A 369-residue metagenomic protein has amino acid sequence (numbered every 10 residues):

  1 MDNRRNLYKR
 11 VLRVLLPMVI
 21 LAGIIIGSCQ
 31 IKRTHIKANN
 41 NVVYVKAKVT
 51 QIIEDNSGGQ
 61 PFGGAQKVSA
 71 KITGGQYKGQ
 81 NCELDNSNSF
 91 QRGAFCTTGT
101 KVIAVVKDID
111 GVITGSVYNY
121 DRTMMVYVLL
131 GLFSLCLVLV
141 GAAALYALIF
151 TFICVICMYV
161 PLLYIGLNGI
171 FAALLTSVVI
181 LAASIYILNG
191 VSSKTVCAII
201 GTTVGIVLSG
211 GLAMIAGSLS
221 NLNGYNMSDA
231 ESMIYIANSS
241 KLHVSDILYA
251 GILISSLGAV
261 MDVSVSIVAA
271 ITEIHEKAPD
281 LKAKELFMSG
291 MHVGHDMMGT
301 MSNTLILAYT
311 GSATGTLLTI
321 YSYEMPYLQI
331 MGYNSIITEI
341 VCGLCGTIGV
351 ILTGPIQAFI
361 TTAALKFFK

Functional and structural regions predicted by a protein language model:
M1-V42: Hydrophobic secretory-pathway targeting helix
N41-G64, V102: Structural detector for short beta-strands of small beta-barrel domains
N88-T123: Extended, hydrophilic extramembrane loops/domains of integral membrane proteins
A104-S116, L129-G141, Y159-G166, E273: Short juxtamembrane and helix-loop transition motifs at transmembrane-helix boundaries in membrane proteins
L130-G131, V140-I234, S245-S255: Transmembrane alpha-helical segments that form the functional core of multipass membrane systems
G201-T202, I206, A237-A250, I254 (+4 more regions): Pore-lining and gate-forming transmembrane alpha-helices of multi-pass membrane transport proteins
L257-V265, I271-L317, E324: Helical hairpin unit composed of two closely spaced alpha helices linked by a short loop
D296, A308-T310, T314-K369: Hydrophobic alpha-helical transmembrane segments of membrane transport and translocation systems, primarily multi-pass
